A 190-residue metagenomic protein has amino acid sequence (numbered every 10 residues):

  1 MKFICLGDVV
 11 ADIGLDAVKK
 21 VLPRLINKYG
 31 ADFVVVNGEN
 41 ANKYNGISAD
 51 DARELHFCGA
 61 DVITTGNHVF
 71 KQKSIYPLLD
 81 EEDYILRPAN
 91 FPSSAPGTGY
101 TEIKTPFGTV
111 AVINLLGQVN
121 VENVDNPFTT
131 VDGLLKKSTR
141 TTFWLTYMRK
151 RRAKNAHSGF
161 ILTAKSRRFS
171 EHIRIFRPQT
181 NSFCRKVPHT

Functional and structural regions predicted by a protein language model:
M1-T190: Acidic, metal/ion-coordinating pockets
